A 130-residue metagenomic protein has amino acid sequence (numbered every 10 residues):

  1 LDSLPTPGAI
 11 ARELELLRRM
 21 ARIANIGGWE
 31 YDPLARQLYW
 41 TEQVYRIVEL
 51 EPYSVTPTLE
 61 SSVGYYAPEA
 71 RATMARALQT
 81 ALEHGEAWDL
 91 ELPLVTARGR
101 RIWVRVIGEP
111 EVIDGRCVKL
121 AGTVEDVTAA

Functional and structural regions predicted by a protein language model:
L1-L16, E125-A130: PAS-associated C-terminal cap
A11-W29: Sensory modules in modular signal-transduction proteins
A21-G27, A72, T80-L90: PAS/PAS-like sensory domains
I26, W88-L90, A97, I102-V106 (+1 more regions): PAS and PAS-like sensory/regulatory domains
W29-Y39: Short acidic/glycine-rich beta-turn/loop cap or linker motifs at sensory/regulatory domain boundaries that couple input
Y31, A81, P93-G99, E111-I113: PAS-family sensory domains
Q37-G64, R71-R76: PAS and related sensory helical modules
V106-G122: Short loop/turn elements at sensory-signaling interfaces that couple input to output
